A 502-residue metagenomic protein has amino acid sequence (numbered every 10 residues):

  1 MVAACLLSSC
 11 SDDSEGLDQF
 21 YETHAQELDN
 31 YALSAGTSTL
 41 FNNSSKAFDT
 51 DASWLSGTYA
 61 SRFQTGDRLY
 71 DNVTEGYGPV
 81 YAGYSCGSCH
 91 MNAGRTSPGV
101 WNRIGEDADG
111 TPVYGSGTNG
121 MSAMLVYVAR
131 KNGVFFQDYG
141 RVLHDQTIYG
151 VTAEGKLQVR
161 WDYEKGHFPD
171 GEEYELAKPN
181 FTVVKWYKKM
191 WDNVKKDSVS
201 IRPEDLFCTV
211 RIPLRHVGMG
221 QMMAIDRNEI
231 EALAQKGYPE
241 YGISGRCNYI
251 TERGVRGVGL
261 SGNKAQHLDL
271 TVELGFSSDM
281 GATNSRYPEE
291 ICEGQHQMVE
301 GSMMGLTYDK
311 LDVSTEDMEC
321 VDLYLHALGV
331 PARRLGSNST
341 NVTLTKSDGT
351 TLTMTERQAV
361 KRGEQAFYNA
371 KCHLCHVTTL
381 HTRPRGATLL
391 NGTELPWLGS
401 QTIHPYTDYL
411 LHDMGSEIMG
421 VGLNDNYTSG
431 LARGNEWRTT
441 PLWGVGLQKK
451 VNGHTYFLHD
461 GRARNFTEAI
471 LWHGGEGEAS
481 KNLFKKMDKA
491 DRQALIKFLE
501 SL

Functional and structural regions predicted by a protein language model:
M1-A4: Sec-dependent N-terminal signal peptides
L6-S9: C-terminal motif of bacterial Sec signal peptides marking the signal peptidase cleavage site
S11-L502: Periplasmic c-type cytochrome electron-transfer domains
